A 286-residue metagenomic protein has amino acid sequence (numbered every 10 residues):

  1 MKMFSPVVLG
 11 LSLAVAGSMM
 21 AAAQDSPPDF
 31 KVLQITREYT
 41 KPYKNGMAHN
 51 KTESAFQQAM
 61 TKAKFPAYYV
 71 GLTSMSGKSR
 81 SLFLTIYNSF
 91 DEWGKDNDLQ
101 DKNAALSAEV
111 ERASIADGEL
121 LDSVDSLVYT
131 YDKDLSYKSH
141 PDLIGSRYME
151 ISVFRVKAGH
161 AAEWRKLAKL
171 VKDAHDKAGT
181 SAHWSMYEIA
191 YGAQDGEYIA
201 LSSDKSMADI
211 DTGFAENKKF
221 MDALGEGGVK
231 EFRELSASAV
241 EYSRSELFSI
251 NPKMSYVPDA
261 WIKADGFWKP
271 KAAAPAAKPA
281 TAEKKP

Functional and structural regions predicted by a protein language model:
M1-L9: Bacterial N-terminal signal peptides that target proteins for export
V8-S18: Bacterial N-terminal signal peptides
Q24-D29, K51-V70, S76-G77, I86-V128 (+4 more regions): An amphipathic, aromatic/His-enriched active-site/gating alpha helix that lines ligand/cofactor pockets
P27-F56, S79-S81: N-terminal mature-domain "stem" immediately C-terminal to a signal peptide or N-terminal signal-anchor/transmembrane
I35-Y39, Y131-A208, K271-A280, K284: Surface-exposed interaction/gating patches
H49, G94-D98, K138-P141, R165-K166 (+2 more regions): Short, solvent-exposed loop/turn and secondary-structure capping segments
G77-S81, Q194-E197: A short, glycine/Asx- and small/polar-enriched loop/turn that sits immediately N-terminal to a beta-strand
F83-L84, V156: Divalent cation-coordinating acidic motifs and surrounding scaffolds that mediate Ca2+/Mg2+/Mn2+/Zn2+-dependent binding
